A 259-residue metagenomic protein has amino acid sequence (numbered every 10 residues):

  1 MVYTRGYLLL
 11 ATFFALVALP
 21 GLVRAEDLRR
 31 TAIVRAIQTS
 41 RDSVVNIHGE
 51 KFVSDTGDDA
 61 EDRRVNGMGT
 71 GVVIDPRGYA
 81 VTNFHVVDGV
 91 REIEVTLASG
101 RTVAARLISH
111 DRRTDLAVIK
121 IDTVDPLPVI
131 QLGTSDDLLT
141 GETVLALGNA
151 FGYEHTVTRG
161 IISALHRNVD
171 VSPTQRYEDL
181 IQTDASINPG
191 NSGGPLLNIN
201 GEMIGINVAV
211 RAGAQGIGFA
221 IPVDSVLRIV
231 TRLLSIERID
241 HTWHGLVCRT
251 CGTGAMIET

Functional and structural regions predicted by a protein language model:
M1-L10: Bacterial N-terminal signal peptides that target proteins for export
L9-A18: Bacterial N-terminal signal peptides
R24-E258: Serine-dependent protease modules
